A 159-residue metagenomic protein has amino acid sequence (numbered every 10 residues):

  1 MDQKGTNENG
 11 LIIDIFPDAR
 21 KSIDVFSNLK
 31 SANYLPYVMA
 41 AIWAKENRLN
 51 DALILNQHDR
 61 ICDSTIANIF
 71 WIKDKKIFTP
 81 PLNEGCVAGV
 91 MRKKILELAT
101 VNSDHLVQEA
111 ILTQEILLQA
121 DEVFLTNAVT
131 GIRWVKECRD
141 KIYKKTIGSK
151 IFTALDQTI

Functional and structural regions predicted by a protein language model:
M1-I159: Helix-start/capping segments and mature chain N-termini
